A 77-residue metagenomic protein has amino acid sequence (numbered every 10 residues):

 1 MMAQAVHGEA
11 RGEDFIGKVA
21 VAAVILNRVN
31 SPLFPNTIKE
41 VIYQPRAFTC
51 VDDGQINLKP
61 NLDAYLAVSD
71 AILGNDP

Functional and structural regions predicted by a protein language model:
M1-P77: Bacterial extracytoplasmic/cell-wall-associated proteins, especially those involved in peptidoglycan
